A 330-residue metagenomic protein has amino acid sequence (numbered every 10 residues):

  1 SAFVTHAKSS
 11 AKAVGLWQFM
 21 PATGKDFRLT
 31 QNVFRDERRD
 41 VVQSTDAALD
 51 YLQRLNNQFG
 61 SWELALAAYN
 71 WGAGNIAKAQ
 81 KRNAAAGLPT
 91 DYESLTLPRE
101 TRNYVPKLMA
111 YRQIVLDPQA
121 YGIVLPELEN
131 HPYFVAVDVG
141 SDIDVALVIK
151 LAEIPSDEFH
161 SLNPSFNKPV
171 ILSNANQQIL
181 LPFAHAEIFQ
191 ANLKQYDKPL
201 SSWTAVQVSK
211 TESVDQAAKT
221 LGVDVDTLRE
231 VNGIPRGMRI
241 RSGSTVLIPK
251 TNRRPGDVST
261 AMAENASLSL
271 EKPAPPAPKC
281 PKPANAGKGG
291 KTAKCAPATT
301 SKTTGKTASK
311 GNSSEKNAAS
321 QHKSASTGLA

Functional and structural regions predicted by a protein language model:
S1-A2: Alpha-helical, low-charge segments enriched in small hydrophobic residues
A7-R28: Short, surface-exposed glycine/acidic/tryptophan-bearing loops
D26, Q31-F34, R38-Q58, E63-L329: Extracytoplasmic and endomembrane cell-envelope/extracellular-matrix remodeling and assembly machinery
